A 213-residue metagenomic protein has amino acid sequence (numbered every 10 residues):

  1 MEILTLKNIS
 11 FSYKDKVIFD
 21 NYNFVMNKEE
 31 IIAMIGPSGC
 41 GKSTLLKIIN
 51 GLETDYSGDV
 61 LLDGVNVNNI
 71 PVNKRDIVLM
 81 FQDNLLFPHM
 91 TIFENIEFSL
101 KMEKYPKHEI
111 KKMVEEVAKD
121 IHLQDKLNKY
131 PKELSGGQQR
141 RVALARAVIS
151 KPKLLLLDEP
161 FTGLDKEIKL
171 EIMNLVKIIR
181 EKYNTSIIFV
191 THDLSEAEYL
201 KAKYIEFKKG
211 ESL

Functional and structural regions predicted by a protein language model:
N50: Helix-to-loop junction immediately C-terminal to a conserved catalytic motif
N66-F81: ABC ATPase NBD coupling module
H108-K126, K177-I178: Conserved ABC ATPase "signature" region
Y130-L134, Q138: Conserved ABC ATPase signature
L144: Hydrophobic anchor residue at the start of the ABC signature
I149-K153: A short, proline-enriched helix->beta-strand linker immediately N-terminal to the Walker B motif in ABC-type P-loop
L155-D158: Catalytic Walker B motif of ABC-type/P-loop ATPase nucleotide-binding domains
